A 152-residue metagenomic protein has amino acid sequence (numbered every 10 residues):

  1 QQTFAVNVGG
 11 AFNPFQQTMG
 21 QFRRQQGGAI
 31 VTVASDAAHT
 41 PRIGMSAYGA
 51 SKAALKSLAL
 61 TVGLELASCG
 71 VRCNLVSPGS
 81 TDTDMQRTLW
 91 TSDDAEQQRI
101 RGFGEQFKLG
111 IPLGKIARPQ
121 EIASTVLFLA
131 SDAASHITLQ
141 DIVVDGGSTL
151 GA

Functional and structural regions predicted by a protein language model:
Q1-F12, V31, L55: Catalytic Tyr-X3-Lys loop
F15, S51: Active-site helix of classical SDR
G20, L64-E65, S135: Alpha-helical segment proximal to the catalytic Tyr-Lys
S35: Residue(s) in the substrate-gating loop at a strand-loop-helix junction that position the organic substrate next
T40, V126-L127, T138-A152: Short C-terminal tail/terminal secondary-structure segment of NAD(P)H-dependent dehydrogenase/reductase domains
T40-S46, S68, G114, D132: Active-site loop immediately N-terminal to the catalytic Tyr-X3-Lys motif of short-chain dehydrogenase/reductase
P41-G49, T61, L89: Active-site loop-to-helix junction immediately N-terminal to the catalytic Tyr of the SDR YXXXK motif in Rossmann-fold
A67, R72, I137-L139: Short, small/polar-rich loop/turn modules that mediate ligand/substrate recognition or access, typified
